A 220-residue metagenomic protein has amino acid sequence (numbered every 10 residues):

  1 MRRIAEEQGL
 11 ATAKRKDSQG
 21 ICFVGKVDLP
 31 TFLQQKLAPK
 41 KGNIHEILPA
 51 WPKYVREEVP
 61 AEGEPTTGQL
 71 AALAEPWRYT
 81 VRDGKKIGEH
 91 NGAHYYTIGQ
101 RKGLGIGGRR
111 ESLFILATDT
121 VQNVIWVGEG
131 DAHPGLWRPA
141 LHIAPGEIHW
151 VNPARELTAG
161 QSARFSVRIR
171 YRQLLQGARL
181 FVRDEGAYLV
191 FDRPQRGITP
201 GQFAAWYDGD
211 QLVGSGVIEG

Functional and structural regions predicted by a protein language model:
M1-L212, G220: Nucleotide-activated chemistry modules centered on ATP-dependent adenylation/adenylyltransferase
S215: Flexible, glycine/charged-enriched surface loops at secondary-structure junctions
